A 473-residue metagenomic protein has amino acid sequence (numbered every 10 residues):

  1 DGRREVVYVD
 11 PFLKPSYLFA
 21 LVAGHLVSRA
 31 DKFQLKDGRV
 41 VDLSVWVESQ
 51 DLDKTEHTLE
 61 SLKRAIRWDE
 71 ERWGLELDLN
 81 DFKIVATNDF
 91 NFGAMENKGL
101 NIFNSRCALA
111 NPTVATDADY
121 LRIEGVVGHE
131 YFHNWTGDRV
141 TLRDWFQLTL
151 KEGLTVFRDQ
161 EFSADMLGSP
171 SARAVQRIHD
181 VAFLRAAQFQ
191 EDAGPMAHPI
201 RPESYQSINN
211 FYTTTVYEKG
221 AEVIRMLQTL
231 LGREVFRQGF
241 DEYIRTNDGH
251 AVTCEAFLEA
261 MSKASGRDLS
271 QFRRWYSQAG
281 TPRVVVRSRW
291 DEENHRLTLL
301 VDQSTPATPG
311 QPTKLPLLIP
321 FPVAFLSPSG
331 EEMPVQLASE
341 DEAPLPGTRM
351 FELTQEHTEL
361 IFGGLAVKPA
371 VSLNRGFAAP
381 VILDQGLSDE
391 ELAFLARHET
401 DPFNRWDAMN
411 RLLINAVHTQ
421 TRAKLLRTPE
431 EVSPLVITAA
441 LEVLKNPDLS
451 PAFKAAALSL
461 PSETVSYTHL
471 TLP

Functional and structural regions predicted by a protein language model:
D1-E60, N374-D384: Non-catalytic architectural context of zinc metalloproteases
Y8, K36-E293, T298-L299: Hydrophobic alpha-helical and helix-loop surface patches within well-folded domains that function as non-catalytic
L13, Q50-L52, C107-A108, F132 (+6 more regions): Short, glycine-/Ser/Thr-/acidic-enriched flexible segments
A94, T308-P312, P334-V335, R405 (+1 more regions): Extended hydrophobic-aromatic, low-complexity segments
A186, T213-T214, I361-L470: Long, ordered, helix-rich scaffold segments
C254-Q271, W275-Q303, K314, I414-V417 (+1 more regions): His/Asp/Glu-rich metal/cofactor-coordinating catalytic motifs and the adjacent surface-exposed loops that frame enzyme
D268-L269, T281-G363, P369: Beta-strand-rich binding/interaction modules
